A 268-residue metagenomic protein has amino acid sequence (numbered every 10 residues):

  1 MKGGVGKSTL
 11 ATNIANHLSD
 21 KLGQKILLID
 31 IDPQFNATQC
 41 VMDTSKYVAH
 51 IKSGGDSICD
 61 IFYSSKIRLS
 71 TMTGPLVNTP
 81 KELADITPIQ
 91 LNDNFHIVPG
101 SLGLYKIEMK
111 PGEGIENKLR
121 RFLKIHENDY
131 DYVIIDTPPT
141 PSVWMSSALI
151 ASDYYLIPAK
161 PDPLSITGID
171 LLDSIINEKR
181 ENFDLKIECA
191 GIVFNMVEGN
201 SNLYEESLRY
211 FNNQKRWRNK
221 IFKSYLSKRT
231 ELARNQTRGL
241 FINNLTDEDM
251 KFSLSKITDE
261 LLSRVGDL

Functional and structural regions predicted by a protein language model:
M1-L268: P-loop NTP-binding core
